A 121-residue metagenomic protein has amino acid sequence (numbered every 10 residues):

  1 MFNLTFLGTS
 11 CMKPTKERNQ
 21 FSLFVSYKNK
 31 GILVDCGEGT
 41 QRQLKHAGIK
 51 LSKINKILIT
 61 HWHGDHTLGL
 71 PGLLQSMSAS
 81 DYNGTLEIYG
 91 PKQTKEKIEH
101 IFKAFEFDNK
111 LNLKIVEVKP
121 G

Functional and structural regions predicted by a protein language model:
M1-G121: Binuclear metal-dependent hydrolase catalytic cores
